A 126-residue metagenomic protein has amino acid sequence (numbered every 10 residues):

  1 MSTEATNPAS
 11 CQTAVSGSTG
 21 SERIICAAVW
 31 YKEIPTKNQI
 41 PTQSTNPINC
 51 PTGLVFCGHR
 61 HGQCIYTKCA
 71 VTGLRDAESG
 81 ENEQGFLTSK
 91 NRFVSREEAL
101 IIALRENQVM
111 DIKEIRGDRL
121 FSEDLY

Functional and structural regions predicted by a protein language model:
S2-Q84, T88-Y126: Linear-motif-rich, low-complexity cytosolic tails and juxtamembrane regions
